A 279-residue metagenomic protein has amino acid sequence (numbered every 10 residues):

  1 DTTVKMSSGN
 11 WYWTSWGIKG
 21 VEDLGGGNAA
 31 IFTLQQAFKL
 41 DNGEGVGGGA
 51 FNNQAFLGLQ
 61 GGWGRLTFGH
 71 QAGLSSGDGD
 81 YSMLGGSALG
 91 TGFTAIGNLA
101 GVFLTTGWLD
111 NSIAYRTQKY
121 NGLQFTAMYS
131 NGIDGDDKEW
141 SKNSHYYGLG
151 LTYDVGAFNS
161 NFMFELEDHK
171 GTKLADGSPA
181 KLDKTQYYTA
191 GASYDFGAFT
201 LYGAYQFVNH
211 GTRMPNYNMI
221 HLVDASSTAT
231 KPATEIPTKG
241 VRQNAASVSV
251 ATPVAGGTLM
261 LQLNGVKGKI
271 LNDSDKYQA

Functional and structural regions predicted by a protein language model:
D1-D134, N143, T152-N159: Outer membrane beta-barrel
F38-N42, I133-D136, H169-G171, K267-I270: Short, solvent-exposed loop/turn segments at secondary-structure junctions
E44-V46, D78-G85, E139, L174 (+2 more regions): Outer-membrane beta-barrel and related beta-rich outer-membrane complex signature in Gram-negative bacteria
K142-S144, G148-A279: Detector for outer-membrane/organellar transmembrane beta-barrel domains, recognizing the amphipathic beta-strand
